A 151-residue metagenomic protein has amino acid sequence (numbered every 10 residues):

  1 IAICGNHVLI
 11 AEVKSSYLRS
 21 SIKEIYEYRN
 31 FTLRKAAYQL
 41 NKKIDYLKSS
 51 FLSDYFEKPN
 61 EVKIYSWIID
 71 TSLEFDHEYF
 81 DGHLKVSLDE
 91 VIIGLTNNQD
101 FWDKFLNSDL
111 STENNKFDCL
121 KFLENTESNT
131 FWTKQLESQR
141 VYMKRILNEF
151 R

Functional and structural regions predicted by a protein language model:
A2-R151: Intrinsically disordered, low-complexity Ser/Thr/Pro/Gly-rich regulatory segments
